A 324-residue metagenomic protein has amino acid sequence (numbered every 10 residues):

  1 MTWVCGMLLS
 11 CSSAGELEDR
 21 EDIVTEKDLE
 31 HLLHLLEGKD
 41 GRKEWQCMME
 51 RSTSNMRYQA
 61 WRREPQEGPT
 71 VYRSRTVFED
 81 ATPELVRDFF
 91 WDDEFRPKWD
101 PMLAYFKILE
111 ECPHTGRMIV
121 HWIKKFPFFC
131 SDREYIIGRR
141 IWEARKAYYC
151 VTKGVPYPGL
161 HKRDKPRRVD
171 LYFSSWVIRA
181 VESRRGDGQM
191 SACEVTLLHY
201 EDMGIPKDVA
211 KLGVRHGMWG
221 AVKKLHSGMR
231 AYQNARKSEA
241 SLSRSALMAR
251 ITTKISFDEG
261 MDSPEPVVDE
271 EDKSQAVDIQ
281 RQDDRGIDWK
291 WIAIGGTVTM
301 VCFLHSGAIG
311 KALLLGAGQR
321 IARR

Functional and structural regions predicted by a protein language model:
M1-R324: Eukaryotic helix-grip
